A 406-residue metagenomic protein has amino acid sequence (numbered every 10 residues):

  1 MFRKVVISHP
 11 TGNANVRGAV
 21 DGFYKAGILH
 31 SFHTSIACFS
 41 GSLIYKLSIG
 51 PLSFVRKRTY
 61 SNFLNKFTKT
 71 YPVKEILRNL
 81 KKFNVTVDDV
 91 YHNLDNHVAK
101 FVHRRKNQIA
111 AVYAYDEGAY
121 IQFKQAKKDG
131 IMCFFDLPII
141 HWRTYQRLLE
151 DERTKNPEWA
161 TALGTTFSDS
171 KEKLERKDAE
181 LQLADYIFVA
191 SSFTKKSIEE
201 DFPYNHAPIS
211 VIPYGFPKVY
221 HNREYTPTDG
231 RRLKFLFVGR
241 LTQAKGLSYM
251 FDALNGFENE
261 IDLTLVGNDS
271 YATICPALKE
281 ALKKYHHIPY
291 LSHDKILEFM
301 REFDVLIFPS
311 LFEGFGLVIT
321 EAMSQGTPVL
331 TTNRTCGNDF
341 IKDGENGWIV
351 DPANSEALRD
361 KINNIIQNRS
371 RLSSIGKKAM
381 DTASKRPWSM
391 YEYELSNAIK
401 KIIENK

Functional and structural regions predicted by a protein language model:
K74-T86, D129, C133-E175: Acceptor-binding helix/loop patch of EC 2.4 sugar-transfer enzymes, predominantly nucleotide-sugar-dependent
T144, N333-G344, W348-I349: Short acidic/histidine- and often glycine-rich active-site loop of Leloir-type glycosyltransferases that engages
F193, G215: Carbohydrate-associated surface elements
F216, P227-K245, F251-G256, T264: Conserved donor-binding/catalytic core segment of Leloir-type glycosyltransferases
I274-L297: Nucleotide-activated donor-binding/catalytic signature segment of Leloir-type glycosyltransferases, i.e., the conserved
L311: Aromatic "clamp/platform" in nucleotide-sugar-dependent glycosyltransferases that forms part of the donor/acceptor
P328-T331: Short hydrophobic beta-strand element within catalytic cores of glycosyltransferases and related nucleotide-activated
D343-G344, W348-N354, N364-R369: Conserved acidic donor-binding segment of nucleotide-sugar-dependent glycosyltransferases
